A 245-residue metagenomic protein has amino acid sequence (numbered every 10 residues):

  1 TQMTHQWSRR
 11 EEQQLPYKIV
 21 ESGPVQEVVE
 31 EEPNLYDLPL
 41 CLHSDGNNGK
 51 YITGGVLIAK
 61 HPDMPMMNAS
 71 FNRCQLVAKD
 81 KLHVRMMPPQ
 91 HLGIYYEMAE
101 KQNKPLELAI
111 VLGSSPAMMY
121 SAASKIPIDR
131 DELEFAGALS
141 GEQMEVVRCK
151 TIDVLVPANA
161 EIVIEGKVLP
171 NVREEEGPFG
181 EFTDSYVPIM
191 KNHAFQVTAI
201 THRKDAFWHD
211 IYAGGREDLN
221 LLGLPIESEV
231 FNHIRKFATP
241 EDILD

Functional and structural regions predicted by a protein language model:
T1-A194, T198-D245: Extended, highly charged
